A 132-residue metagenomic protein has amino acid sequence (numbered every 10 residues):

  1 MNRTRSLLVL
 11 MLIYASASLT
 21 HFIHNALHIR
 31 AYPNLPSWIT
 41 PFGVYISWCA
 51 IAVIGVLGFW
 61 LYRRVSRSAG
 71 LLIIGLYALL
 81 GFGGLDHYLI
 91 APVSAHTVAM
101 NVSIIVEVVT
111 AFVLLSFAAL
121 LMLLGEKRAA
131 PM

Functional and structural regions predicted by a protein language model:
M1-Y14, S66-G75: Interfacial segments of alpha-helical transmembrane regions
R3-L10, V108-M132: Membrane-water interface at the C-terminal end of transmembrane alpha helices
L10-F42: Hydrophobic transmembrane helix segments
P33-G43, S94-E107: Non-cytosolic membrane-interface motifs at loop->transmembrane helix junctions
W38-I54: Interfacial helix-start motif at the membrane-water boundary
V44-S47, A69-L89, V108-V113: Hydrophobic alpha-helical membrane segments
V53-A69, G125: Juxtamembrane helix-break-helix junctions at the cytosolic face of small multi-pass alpha-helical membrane proteins
R63-G70, G83-I104: Membrane-helix boundary connector in multi-pass membrane proteins
